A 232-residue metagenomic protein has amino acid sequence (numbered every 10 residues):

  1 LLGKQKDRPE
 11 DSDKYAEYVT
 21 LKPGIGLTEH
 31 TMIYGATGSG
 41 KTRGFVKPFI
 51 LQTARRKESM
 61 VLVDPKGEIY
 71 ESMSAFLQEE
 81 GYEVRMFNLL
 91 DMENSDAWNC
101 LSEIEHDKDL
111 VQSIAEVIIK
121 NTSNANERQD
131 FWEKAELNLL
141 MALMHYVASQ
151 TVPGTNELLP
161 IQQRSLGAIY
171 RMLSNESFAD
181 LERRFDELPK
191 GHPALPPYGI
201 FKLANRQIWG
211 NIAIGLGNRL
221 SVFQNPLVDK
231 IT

Functional and structural regions predicted by a protein language model:
Q5-Y15, K22-T232: P-loop NTPase motor domains
